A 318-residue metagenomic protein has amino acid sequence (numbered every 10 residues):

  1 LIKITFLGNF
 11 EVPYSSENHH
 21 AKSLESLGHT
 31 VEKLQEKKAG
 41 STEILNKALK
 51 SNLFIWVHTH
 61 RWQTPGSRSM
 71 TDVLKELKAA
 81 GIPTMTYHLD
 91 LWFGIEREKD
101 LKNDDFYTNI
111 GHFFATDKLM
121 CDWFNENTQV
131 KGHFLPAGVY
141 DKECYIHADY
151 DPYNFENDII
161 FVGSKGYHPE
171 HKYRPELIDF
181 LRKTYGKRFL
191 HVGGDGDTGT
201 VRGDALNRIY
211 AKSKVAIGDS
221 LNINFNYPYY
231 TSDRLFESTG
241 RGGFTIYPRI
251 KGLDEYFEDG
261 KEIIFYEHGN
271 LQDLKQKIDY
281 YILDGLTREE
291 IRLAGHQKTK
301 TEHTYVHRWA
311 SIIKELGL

Functional and structural regions predicted by a protein language model:
L1-F6, T30, E156-D158, K187-R188 (+1 more regions): Residues that mark the start of a beta-strand
T5-Q129, Y140-I146, Y227: Extended catalytic core of nucleotide-activated donor transferases of GT-like folds
F6-A39, T128, V192-L318: Catalytic binding pocket for nucleotide-activated donors in carbohydrate/polymer assembly enzymes
A80-G81, Y185, S213, R241: Helix C-cap/helix->beta junction micro-motif
T84-Y87, T116, L135, V162 (+4 more regions): Generic beta-sheet signal
K131-A137: Short hydrophobic/aromatic-enriched beta-strand-loop microsegments
A137-Y140, N270: Short, acidic/turn-prone active-site loops that include or flank metal/cofactor- and phosphate-binding residues
D141-V215, F225: Conserved catalytic-core segment of nucleotide-activated headgroup transferases in glycan assembly
